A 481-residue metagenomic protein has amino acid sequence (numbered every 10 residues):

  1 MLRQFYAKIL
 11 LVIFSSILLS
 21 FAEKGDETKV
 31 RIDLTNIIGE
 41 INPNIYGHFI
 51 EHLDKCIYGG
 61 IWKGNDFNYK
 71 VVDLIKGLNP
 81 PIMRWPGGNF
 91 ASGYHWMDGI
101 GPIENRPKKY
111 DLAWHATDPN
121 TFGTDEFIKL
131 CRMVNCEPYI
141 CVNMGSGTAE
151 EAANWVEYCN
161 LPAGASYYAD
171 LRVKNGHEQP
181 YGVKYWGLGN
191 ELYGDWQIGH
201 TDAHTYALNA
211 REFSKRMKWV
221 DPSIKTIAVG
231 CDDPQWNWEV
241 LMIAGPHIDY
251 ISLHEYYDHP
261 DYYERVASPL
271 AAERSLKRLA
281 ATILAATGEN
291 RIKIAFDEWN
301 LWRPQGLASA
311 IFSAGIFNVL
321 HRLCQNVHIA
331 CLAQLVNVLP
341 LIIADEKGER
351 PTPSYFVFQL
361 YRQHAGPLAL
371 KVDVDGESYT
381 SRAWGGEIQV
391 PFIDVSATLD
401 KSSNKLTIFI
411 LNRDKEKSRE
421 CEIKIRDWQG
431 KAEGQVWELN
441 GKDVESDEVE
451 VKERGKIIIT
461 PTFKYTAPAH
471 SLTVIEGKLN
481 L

Functional and structural regions predicted by a protein language model:
M1-L10: Bacterial N-terminal signal peptides that target proteins for export
L2, F21-N237, M242-Y250, A272-E273 (+1 more regions): Non-catalytic accessory regions flanking glycosidase/transglycosidase catalytic cores in CAZymes
L11-A22: Hydrophobic h-region of N-terminal signal peptides that target proteins for export in Gram-negative bacteria
H254-S268: Active-site His/acidic residue clusters
